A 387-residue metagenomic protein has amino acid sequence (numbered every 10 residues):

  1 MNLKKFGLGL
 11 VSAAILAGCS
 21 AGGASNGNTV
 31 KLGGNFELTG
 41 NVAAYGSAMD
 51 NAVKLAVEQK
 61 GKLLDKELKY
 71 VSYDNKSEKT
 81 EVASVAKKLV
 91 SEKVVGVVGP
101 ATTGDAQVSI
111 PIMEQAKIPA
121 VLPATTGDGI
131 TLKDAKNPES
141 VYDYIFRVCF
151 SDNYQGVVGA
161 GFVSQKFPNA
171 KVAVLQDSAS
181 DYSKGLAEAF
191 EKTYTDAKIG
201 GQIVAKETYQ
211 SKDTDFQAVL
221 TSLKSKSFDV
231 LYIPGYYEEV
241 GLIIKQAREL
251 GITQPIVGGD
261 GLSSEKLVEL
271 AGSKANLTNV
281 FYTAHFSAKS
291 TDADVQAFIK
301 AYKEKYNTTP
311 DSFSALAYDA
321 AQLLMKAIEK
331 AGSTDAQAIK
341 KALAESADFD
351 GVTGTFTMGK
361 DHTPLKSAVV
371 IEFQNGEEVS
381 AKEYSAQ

Functional and structural regions predicted by a protein language model:
M1-K31, K62-L63, S91, Y384-Q387: Short, low-complexity disordered leader/linker segments with a strong preference for bacterial N-terminal type II
S25, S47-M49, Q59, L63-K133 (+3 more regions): Beta-alpha junction/loop-to-helix N-cap segments that form part of ligand/metal-binding clefts
G33-A52, K60, Y73-T80, A101-G104 (+5 more regions): Extracytoplasmic "Venus flytrap"
A43-K54, V157, S183-K192, D292 (+2 more regions): Short, surface-exposed alpha-helical segments at coil->helix boundaries
V95-V204, P255-V257, G261-K274: Extracytoplasmic ligand/sensor domains, especially the bilobed periplasmic-binding protein
A187-T283: Extracellular/periplasmic bilobed ligand-binding domains
I244-Y318, E378-S380, Y384-S385: Extracellular/periplasmic periplasmic-binding protein-like sensory domains
E304-S314, M325-E377: Segments of small-molecule ligand-sensing domains
